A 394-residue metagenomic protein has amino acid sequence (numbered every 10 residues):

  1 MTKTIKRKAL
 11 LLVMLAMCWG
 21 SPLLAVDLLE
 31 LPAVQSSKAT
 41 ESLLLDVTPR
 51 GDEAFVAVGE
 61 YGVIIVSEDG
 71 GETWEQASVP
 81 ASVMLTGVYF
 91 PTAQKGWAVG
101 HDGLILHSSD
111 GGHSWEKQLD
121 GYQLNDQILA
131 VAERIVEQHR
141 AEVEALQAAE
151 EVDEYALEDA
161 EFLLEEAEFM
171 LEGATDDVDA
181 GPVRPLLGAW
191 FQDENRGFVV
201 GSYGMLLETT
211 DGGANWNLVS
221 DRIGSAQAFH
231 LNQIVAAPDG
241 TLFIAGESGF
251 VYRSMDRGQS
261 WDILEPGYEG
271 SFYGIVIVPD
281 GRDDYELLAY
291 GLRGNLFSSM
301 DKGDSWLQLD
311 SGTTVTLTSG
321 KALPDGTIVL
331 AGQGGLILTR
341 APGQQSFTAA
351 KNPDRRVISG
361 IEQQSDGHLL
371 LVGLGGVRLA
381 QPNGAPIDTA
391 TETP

Functional and structural regions predicted by a protein language model:
M1-T2, A25: Initiator methionine at the very start of the polypeptide chain
T2-L10: Bacterial N-terminal signal peptides that target proteins for export
V13-C18: Sec-dependent N-terminal signal peptides
G20-P22: N-terminal signal peptide c-region/cleavage motif recognized by signal peptidases
L24-P394: Residue-level hotspots at or immediately adjacent to binding/recognition sites across diverse folds
